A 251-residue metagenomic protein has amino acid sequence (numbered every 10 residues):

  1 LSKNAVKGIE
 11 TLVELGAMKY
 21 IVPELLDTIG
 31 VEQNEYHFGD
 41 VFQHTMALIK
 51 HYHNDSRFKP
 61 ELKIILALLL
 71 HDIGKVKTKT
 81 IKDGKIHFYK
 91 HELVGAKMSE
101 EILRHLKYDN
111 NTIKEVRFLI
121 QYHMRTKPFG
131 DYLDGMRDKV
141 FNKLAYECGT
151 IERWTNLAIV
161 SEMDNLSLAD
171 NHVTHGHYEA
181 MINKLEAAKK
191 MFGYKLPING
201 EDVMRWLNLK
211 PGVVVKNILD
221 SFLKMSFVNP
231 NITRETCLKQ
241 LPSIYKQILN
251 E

Functional and structural regions predicted by a protein language model:
L1-L69, I73-K90, V94-Y108, V213-I218 (+3 more regions): Glycine- and charge-enriched loop/helix tracts that form the active or gating conduit in phosphate/cation-handling
T11-L12, L48, I120, D164 (+2 more regions): A residue-level signal for conserved active-site and pocket-lining positions in enzyme catalytic cores
V31-H37, Y108-V173: Histidine/acidic-rich helix-loop-helix segments that form or flank divalent-metal centers in metalloenzyme catalytic
M46-Y52, R137-A145, N199-M204: Short amphipathic alpha-helical segments and their helix-coil junctions
E61-I65, R117, E152-V160, M191-G200 (+1 more regions): Active-site lining segments that contact anionic ligands and/or coordinate catalytic metals
D83-A96, N110-M124, D134-K139, G176-Y178 (+2 more regions): Active/binding-pocket-proximal capping segment
F88-K90, F129-Y132, Y146-E147, A187-G193 (+1 more regions): A short, ordered amphipathic alpha-helix with a cationic face
E101, L166-E251: Charged substrate- and nucleic-acid-binding regions of tRNA-handling and nucleotidyl-transfer enzymes, centered on
